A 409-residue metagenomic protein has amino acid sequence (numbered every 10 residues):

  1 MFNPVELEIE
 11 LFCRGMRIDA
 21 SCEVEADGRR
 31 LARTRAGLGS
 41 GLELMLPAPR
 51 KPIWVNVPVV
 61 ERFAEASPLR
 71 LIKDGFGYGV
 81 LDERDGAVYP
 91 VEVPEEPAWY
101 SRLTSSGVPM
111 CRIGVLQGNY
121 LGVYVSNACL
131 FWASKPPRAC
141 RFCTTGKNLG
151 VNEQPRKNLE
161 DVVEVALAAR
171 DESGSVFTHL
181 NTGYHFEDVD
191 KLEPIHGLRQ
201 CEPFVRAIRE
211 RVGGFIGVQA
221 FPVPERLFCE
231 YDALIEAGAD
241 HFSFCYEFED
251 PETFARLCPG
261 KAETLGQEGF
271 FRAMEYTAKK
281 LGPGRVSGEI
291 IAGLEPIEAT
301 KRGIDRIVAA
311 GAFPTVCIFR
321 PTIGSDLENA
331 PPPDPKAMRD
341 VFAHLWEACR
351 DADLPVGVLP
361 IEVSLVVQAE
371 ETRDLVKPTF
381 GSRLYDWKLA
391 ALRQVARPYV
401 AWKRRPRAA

Functional and structural regions predicted by a protein language model:
M1-D82, K280, K301-A409: Auxiliary Fe-S-binding modules of radical SAM enzymes
W54-R141, T145-P155, K403-A409: N-terminal [4Fe-4S]-dependent radical SAM core
V125-C129, Y184-F186, P222-R226, F248-D250 (+3 more regions): Active-site-proximal loop/turn and secondary-structure-junction residues that shape catalytic pockets, frequently
A133, D250-A255, I323-D326: Short acidic/His/Gly/Ser-rich catalytic and metal-binding motifs that mark active-site loops of diverse hydrolases
T144-E164, A169-E230, L234-A273, R285-S287 (+1 more regions): Core AdoMet radical
F204-I208, M274-T277, L281, I307 (+1 more regions): Hydrophobic positions in alpha-helices of CheY-like receiver
E225-E236, A292-A310, Q368: Catalytic cores of alpha/beta
F270-L294, G303: Catalytic alpha/beta core domains of metabolic enzymes, predominantly
